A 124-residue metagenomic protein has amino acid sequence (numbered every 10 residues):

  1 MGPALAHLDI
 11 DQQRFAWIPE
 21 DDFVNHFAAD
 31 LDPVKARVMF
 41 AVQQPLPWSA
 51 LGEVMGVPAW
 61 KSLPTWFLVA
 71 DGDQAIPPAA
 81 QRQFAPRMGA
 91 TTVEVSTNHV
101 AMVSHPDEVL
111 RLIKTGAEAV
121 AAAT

Functional and structural regions predicted by a protein language model:
M1-E20, P47-A50, V54, I76 (+1 more regions): Flexible "cap/lid" loop of the alpha/beta hydrolase fold
E20-D30: Helix-loop "lid/cap" segments that line or gate small-molecule binding pockets
V38-A59: Active-site nucleophile elbow and catalytic-triad environment of alpha/beta-hydrolase enzymes
K61, W66-V69: Short beta-strand/loop motif that positions the catalytic acidic residue of the alpha/beta-hydrolase fold
D71-T97, V103, T115-G116: Conserved loop-alpha-helix segment in the C-terminal half of the alpha/beta-hydrolase fold that carries the catalytic
P106-K114: Short, amphipathic alpha-helical "lid/cap" segments that border enzyme active or binding sites
I113-T124: Short, hydrophobic alpha-helical segments
